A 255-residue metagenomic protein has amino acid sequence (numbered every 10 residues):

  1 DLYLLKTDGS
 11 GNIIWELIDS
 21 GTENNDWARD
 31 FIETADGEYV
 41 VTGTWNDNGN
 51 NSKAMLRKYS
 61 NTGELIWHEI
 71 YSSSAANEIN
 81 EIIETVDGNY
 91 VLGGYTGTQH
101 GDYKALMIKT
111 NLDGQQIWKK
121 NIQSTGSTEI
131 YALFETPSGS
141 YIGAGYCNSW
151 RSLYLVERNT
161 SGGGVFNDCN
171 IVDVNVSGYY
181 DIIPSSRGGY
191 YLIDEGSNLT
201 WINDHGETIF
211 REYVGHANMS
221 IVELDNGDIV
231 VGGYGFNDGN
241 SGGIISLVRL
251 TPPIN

Functional and structural regions predicted by a protein language model:
D1-N255: A sequence-level/structural motif corresponding to short, flexible coil/turn segments enriched in small polar residues
